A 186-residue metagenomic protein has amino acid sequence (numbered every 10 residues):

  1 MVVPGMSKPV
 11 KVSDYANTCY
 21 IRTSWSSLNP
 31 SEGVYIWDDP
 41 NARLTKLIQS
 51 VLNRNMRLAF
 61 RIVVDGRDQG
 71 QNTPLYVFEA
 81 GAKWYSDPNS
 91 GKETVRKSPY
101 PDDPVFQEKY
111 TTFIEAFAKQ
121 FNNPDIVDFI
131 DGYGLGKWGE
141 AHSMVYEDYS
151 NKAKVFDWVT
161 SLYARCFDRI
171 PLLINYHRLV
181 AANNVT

Functional and structural regions predicted by a protein language model:
M1-K8, Y15, L52, M56 (+2 more regions): Catalytic-core regions of glycoside hydrolase
M1-V105: N-terminal substrate-binding region of glycoside hydrolase catalytic domains
V34-L47, Q107-A116, Y149-L162: Well-ordered, non-membrane alpha-helical segments in soluble/globular domains
I48, L52, A118-N122, Y163-A164: N-terminal cationic-hydrophobic initiation segments that often serve targeting/anchoring roles
I62-G70, I126-G134, L162: Active-site cradle of extracellular carbohydrate-active enzymes
S86-Y149: Active-site groove signature of glycoside hydrolases
